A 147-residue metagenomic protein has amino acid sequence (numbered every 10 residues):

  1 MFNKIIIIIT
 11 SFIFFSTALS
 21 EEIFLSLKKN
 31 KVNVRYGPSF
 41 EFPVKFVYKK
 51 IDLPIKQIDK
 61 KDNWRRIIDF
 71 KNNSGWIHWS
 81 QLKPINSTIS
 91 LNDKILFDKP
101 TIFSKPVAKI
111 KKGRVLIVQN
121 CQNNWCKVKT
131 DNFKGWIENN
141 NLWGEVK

Functional and structural regions predicted by a protein language model:
K4-S16: Sec-dependent N-terminal signal peptides
I9-F12, E21, S39: Generic intrinsically disordered, low-complexity segments enriched for polar/acidic and small residues
A18-Y36, F46-I51, I58-N132, N139-K147: SH3-family beta-barrel domains
E41-V44: Surface-exposed loop/edge segments in extracytoplasmic proteins
